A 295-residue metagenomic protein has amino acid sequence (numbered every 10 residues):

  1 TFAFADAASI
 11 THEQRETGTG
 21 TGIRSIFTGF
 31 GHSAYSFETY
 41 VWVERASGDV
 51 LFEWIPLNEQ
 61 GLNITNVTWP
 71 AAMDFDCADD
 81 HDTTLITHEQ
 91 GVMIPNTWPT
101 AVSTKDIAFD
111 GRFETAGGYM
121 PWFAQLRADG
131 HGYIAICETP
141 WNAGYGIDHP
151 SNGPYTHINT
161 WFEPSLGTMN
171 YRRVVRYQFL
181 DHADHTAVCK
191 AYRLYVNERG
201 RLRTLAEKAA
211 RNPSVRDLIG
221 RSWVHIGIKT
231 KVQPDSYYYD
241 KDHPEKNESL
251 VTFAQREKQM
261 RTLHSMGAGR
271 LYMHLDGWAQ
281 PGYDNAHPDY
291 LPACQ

Functional and structural regions predicted by a protein language model:
T1-N285, Y290: Carbohydrate-recognition beta-sandwich/jelly-roll modules in extracellular/periplasmic carbohydrate-active proteins
A293-Q295: Acidic, His- and aromatic-enriched active-site or binding-groove loops in soluble protein domains that engage sugars
